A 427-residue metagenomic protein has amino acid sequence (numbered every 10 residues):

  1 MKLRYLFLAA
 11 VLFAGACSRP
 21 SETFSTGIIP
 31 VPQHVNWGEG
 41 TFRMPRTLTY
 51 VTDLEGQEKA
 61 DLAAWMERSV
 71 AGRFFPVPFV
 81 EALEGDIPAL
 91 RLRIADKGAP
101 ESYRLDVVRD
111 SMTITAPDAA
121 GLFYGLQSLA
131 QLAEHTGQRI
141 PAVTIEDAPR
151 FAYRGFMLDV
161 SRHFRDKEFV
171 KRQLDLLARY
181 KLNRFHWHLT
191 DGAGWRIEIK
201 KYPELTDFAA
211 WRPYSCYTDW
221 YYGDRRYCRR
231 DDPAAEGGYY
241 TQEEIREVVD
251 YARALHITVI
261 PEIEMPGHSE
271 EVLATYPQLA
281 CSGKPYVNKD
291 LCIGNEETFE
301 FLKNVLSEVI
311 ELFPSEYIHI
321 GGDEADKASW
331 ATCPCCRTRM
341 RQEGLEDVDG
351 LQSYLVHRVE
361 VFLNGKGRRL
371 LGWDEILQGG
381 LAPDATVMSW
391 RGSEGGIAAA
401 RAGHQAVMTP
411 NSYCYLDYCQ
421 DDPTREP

Functional and structural regions predicted by a protein language model:
K2-L8: Sec-dependent signal peptide recognition, specifically the positively charged N-region followed immediately by
A14-A16: C-terminal motif of bacterial Sec signal peptides marking the signal peptidase cleavage site
S18-Y153: Contiguous, structured surface segment used for ligand recognition
G98-Y317, C333, R358, F362: Feature activates predominantly on carbohydrate-active enzymes
S161, T190-G194, E264-H268, D323-A325 (+3 more regions): Active-site beta-loop-alpha junctions enriched in small/polar residues
V272-A385, W390-G403: Active-site neighborhood of glycoside hydrolase catalytic domains
G395-P427: Aromatic-lined glycan-binding groove of carbohydrate-active enzymes
